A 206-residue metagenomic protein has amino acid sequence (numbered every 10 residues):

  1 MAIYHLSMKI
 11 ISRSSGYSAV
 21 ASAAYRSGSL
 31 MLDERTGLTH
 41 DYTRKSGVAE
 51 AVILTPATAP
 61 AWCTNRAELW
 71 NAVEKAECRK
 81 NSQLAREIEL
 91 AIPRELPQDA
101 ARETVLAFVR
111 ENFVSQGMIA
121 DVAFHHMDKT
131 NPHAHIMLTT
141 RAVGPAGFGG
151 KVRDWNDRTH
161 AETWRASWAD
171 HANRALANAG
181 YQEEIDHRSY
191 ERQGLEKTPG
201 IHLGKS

Functional and structural regions predicted by a protein language model:
M1-S206: N-terminal nicking endonuclease/strand-transfer module with a His-rich metal-binding environment and a catalytic Tyr
